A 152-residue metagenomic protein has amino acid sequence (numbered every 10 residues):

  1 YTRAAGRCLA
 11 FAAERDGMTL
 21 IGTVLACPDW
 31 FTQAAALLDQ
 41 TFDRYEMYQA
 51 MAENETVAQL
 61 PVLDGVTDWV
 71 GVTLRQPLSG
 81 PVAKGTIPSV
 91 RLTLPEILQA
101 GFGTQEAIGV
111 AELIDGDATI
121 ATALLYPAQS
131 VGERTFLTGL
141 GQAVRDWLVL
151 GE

Functional and structural regions predicted by a protein language model:
Y1-E152: Domain-terminus/edge residues, biased toward the C-terminal soluble/receptor-binding domains of extracytoplasmic
